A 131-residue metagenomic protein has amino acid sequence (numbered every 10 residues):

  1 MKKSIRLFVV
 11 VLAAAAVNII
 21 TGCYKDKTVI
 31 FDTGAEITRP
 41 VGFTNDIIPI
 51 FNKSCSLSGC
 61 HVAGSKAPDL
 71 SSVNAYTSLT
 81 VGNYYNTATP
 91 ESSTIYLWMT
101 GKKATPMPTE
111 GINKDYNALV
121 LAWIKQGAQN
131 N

Functional and structural regions predicted by a protein language model:
M1-C23: Sec-dependent bacterial lipoprotein signal peptides
C23-N131: Aromatic- and Gly/Pro-enriched helix-to-coil junctions and flexible linker segments
